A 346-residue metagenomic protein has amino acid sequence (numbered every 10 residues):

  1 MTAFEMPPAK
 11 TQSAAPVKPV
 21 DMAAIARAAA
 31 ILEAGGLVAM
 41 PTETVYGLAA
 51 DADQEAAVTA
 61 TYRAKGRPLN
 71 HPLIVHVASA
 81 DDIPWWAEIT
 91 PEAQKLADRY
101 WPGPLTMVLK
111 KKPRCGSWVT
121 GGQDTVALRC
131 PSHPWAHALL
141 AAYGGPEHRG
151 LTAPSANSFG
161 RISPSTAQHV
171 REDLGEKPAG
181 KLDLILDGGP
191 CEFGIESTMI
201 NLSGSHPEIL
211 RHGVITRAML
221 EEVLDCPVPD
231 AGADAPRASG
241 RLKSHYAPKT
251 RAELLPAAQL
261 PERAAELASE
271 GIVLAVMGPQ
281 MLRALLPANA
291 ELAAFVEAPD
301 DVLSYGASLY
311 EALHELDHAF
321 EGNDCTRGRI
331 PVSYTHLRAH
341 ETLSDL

Functional and structural regions predicted by a protein language model:
M1-R338, S344: Active-site-adjacent structural elements in enzyme catalytic cores
